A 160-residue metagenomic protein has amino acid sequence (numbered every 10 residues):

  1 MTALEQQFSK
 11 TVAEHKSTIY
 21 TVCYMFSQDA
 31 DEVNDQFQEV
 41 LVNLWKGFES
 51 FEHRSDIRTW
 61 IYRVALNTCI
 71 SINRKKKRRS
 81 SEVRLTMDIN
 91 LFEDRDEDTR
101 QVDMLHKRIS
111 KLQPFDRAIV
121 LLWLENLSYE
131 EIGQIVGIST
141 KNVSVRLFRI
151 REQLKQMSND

Functional and structural regions predicted by a protein language model:
M1-T21, N34: A short, charge-rich alpha-helical start-of-domain segment used by transcription regulators
T21, D35-V42, S55-N67: Structural recognition of an alpha-helix C-terminal capping motif at a helix-to-coil junction
E39-D56, K75-K77: Sigma70-family region 2
V40, V64, I119-V120, I132-G133 (+1 more regions): Hydrophobic positions on the alpha-helical face of helix-turn-helix-like DNA-binding modules
S50-E52, R63-V83, D98: Arg/Lys-rich amphipathic alpha helix in sigma70-family domain 2
L66, I70, V136-D160: DNA-recognition helix of helix-turn-helix
R78-L105, S128-Y129: Internal acidic/polar
K111-E131, I135: Short amphipathic alpha helix immediately N-terminal
